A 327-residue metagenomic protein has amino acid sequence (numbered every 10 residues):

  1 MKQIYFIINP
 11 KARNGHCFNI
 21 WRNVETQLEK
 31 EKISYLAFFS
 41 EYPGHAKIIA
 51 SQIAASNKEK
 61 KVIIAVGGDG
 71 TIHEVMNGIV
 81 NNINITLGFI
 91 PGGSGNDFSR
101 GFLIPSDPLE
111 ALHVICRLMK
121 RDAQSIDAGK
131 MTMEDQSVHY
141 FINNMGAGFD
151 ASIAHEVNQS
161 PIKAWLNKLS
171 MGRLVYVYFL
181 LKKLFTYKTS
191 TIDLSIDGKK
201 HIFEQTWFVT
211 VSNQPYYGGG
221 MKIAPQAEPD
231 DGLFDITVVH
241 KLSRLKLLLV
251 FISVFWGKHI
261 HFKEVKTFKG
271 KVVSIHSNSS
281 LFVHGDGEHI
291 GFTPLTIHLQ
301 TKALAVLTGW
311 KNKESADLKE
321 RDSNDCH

Functional and structural regions predicted by a protein language model:
M1-I63, L112-H113, K313, E320 (+1 more regions): ATP/NTP phosphate-donor binding region
P10, V66-G68, G92-G93: Glycine-rich beta-strand-to-loop/alpha-helix junction loops that act as flexible
C17, I196-G198, F203-Q205, K222-I223 (+1 more regions): ATP/nucleoside-binding phosphotransfer catalytic cores, i.e., glycine-rich phosphate-binding loops
E31, N81-T86, G93-Q205: Catalytic core of DAGKc-family lipid kinases
A46, D69, V209: Short conserved active-site loop signatures built around small residues
T71-N84: Short Gly/Thr/Asp-enriched flexible loops that form oxyanion-binding sites at enzyme active sites
G146, D150, T210-A224, H289: Glycine-rich phosphate/pyrophosphate-binding beta-alpha loops
